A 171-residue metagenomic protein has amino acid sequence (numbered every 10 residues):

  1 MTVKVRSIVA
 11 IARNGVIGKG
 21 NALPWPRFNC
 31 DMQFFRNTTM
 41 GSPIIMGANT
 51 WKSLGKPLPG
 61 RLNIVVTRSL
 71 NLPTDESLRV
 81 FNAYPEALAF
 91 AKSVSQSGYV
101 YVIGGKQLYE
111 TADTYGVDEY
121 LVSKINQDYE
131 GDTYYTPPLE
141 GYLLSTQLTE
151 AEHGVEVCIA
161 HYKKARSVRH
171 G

Functional and structural regions predicted by a protein language model:
T2-G171: Enzymes that bind and transform nitrogen-containing heteroaromatic metabolites
